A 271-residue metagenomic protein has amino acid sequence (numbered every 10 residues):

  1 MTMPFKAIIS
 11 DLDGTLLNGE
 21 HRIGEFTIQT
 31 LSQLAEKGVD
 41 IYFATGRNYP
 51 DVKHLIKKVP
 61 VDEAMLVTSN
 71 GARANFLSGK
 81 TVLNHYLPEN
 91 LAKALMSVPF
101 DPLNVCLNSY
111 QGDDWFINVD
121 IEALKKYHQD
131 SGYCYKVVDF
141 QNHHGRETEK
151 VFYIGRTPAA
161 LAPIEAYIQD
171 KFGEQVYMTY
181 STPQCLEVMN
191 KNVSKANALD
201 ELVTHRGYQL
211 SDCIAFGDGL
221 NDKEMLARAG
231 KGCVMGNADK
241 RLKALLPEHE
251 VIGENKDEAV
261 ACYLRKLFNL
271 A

Functional and structural regions predicted by a protein language model:
T2-A7, G24, E187-A271: Mg2+-dependent phosphoryl-transfer enzymes with acidic/Ser/Thr/Gly-rich catalytic loops
D11: Active-site residues of response regulator receiver
H21-V39, N84-L91, Y133, N190-T204 (+2 more regions): Short, acidic loop-to-helix structural element flanking the phosphoryl-transfer center in phosphate-processing enzymes
E25-L124, N237: Active-site phosphate-binding/coordination module
T27, V52-I56, I164, I168 (+3 more regions): Hydrophobic packing residues within well-ordered alpha-helices of enzyme cores
V59-D62, N70, F172, R228-A229 (+1 more regions): Short, structured coil segments at secondary-structure junctions
P102-F216, L220-E224, R228, N237: Conserved acidic, metal-coordinating active-site core of Asp-based, Mg2+-dependent phosphoryl-transfer enzymes
